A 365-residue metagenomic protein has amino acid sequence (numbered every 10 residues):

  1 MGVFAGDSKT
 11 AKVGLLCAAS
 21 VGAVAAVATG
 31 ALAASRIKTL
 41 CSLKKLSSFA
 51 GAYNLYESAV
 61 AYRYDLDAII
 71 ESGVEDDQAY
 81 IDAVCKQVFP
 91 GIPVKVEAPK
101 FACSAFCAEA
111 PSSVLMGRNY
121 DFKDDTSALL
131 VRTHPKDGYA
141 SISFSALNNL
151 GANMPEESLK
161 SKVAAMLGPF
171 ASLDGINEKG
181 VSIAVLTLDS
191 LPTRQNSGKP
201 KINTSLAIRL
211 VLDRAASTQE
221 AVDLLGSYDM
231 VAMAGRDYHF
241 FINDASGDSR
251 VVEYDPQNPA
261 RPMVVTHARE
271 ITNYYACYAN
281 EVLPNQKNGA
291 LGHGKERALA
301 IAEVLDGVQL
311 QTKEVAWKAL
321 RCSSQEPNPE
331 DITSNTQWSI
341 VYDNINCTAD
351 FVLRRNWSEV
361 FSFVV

Functional and structural regions predicted by a protein language model:
V3-F4, V13-L16, S20-A216, M230 (+1 more regions): N-terminal mature-domain region immediately after signal-peptide cleavage in secreted/organellar precursors
D7-S8: Intrinsically disordered, low-complexity coil/linker segments enriched for acidic/polar and small residues
R209, V222-G226, A302: Short, well-ordered alpha-helical packing segments
S217-E220, L224, R297, A316: General structural feature for long, well-ordered alpha-helical segments within catalytic domains of soluble enzymes
E220-R236, F240: Secretory/export targeting leaders with adjacent low-complexity proregions
G235-N285: Extended amphipathic alpha-helical segments with heptad-repeat/coiled-coil character used for oligomerization, fusion
K287-E314: Long, charge-rich alpha-helical interaction segments
